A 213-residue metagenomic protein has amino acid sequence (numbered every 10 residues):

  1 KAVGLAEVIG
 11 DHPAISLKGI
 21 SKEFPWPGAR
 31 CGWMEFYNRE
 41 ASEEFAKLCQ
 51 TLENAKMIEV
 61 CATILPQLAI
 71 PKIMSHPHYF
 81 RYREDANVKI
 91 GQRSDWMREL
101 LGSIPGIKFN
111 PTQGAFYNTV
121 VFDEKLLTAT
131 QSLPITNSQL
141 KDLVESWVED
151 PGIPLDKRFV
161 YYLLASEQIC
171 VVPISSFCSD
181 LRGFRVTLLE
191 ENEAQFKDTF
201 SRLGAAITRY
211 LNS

Functional and structural regions predicted by a protein language model:
K1-S213: PLP-dependent class I/II
